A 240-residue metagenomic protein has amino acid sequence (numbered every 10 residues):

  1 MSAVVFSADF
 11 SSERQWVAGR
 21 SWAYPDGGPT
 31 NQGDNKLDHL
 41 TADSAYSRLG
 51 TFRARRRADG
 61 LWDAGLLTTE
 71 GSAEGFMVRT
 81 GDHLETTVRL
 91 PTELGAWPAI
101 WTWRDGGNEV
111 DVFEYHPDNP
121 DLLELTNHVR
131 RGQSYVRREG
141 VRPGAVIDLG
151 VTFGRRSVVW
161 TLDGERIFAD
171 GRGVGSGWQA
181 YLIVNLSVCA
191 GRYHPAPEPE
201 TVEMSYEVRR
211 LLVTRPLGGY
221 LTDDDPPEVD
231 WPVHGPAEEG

Functional and structural regions predicted by a protein language model:
M1-D82, L212-G240: Low-complexity, Ser/Thr/Pro/Gly-rich disordered linker/stalk regions
F52-L122: Secretory/extracellular carbohydrate-interaction modules and structurally similar beta-sandwich "look-alikes"
A54-A58, L90, F153, V188 (+1 more regions): Short beta-strand segments enriched in hydrophobic/aromatic residues within well-folded beta-rich domains
R79, R142-G144, G177: Surface-exposed coil/turn segments at beta-strand junctions on protein surfaces, enriched
T126-D148: Short, aromatic/His-centered strand-loop micro-motif at the edge of beta-sheets
P143-V159: Localized edge beta-strand/strand-to-loop motifs within extracellular or lumenal beta-rich domains
T161-E165: Short strand-turn-strand beta-turns centered on an Asx-Gly dipeptide
V174-G240: Ligand-recognition surfaces built from glycine- and aromatic
